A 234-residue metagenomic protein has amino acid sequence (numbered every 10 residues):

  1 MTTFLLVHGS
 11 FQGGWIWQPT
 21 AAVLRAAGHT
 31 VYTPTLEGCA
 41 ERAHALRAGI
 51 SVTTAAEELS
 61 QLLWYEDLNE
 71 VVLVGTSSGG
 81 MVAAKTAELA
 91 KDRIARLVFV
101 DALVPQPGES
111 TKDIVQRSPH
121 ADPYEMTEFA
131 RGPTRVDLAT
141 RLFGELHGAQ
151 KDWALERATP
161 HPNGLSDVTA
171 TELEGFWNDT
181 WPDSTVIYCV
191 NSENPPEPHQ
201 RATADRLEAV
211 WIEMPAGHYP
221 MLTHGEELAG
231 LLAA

Functional and structural regions predicted by a protein language model:
T2-A43: Conserved HGGG/HGGXW glycine-rich cap/lid loop of the alpha/beta-hydrolase fold
V7-S10, S77, A102, C189: Glycine-rich His-Gly loop
P19, K85-L89: Active-site signature of alpha/beta-hydrolase-fold catalytic machinery across serine- and Asp/Cys-nucleophile hydrolases
T30-Y32, L36-V71, E88, I114-Q116: Active-site loop/oxyanion-hole signature of alpha/beta-hydrolase fold enzymes
A48, E88, D92-I94, V98-R135 (+2 more regions): Flexible "cap/lid" loop of the alpha/beta hydrolase fold
V74-G75, G79, A83: Gly/Ala-rich beta-loop-alpha elbow adjacent to hydrolase catalytic centers
A130-N178: Conserved alpha/beta-hydrolase catalytic His-Asp/Glu region
H161-E226, G230: Conserved serine/cysteine hydrolase catalytic core
